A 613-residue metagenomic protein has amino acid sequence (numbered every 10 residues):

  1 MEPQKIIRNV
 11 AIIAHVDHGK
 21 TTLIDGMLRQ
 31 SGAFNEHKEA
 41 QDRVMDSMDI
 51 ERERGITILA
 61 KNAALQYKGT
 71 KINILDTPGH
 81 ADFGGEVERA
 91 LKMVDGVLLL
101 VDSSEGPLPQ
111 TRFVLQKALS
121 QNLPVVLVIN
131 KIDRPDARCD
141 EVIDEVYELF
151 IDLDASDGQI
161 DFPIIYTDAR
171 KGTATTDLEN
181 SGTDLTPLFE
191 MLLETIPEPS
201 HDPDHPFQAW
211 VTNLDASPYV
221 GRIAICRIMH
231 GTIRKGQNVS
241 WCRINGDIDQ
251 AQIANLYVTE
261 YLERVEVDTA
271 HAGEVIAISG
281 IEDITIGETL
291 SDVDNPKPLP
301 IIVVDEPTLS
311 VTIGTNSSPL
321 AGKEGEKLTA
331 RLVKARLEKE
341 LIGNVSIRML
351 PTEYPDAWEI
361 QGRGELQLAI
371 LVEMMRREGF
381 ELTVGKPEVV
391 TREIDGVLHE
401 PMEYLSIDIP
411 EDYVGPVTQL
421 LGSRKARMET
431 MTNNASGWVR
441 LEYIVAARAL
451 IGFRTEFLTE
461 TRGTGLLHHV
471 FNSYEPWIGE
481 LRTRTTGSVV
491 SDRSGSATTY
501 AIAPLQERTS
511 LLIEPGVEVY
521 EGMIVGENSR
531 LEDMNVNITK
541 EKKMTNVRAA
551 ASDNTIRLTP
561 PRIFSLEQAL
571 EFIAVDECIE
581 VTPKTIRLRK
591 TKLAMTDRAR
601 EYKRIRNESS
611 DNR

Functional and structural regions predicted by a protein language model:
M1-R613: Structural and coupling elements of P-loop NTPases
